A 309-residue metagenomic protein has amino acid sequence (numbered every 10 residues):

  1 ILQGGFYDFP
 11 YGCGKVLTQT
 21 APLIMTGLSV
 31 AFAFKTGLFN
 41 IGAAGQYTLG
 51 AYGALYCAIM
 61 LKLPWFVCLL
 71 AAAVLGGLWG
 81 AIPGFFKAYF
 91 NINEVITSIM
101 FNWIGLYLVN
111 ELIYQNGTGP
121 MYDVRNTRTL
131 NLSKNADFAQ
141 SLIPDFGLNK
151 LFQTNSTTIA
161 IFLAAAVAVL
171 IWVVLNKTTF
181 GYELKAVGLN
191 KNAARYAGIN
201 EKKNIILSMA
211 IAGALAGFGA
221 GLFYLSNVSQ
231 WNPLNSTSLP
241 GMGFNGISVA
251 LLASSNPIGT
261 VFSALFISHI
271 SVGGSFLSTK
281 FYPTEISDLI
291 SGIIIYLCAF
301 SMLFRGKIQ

Functional and structural regions predicted by a protein language model:
Q3-M60, G77-A81, F85-I92, A250-P257 (+1 more regions): Single transmembrane alpha-helix segments in multi-pass membrane proteins
V16-T20, G45-L49, F66-V74, I96 (+5 more regions): Hydrophobic alpha-helical transmembrane segments
T20-A31, Q46-Y52, V74-A81, W103 (+6 more regions): Hydrophobic alpha-helical segments embedded in the membrane of multi-pass proteins
G27, A58, V95-M121, V169-I171 (+4 more regions): Membrane-water interface segments at the C-terminal ends of transmembrane alpha-helices in multi-pass inner-membrane
L78, S141, F152-Q230, P257-I258 (+1 more regions): Helix-loop-helix "hairpin" substructures at the membrane interface of multi-pass membrane proteins
N102-K177: Transmembrane helix-bundle core of multi-pass membrane transporters and related energy-transducing complexes
L189, Y196-K203, G274-Q309: Cytosolic-side transmembrane-helix boundaries in multi-pass membrane proteins
A216-G217, L222, S226-G292: Transmembrane alpha-helical segments in multi-pass inner-membrane proteins
